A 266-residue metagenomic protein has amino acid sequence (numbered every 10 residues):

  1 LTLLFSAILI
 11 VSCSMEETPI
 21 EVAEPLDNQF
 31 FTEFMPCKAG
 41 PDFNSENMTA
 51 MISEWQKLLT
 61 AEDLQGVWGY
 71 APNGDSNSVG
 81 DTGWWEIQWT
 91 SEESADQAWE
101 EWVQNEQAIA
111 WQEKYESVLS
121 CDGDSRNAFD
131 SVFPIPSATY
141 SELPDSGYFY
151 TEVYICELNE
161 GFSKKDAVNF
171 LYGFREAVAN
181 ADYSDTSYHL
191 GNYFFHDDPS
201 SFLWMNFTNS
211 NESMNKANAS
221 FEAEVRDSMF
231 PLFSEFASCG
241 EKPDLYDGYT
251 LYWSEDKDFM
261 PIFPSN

Functional and structural regions predicted by a protein language model:
L1-L4: Sec-dependent signal peptide recognition, specifically the positively charged N-region followed immediately by
L9-S12: C-terminal motif of bacterial Sec signal peptides marking the signal peptidase cleavage site
M15-W84, Q88-N266: Short S/T/G/P-rich N-terminal loop/turn motif that feeds into the first structured element of a domain
